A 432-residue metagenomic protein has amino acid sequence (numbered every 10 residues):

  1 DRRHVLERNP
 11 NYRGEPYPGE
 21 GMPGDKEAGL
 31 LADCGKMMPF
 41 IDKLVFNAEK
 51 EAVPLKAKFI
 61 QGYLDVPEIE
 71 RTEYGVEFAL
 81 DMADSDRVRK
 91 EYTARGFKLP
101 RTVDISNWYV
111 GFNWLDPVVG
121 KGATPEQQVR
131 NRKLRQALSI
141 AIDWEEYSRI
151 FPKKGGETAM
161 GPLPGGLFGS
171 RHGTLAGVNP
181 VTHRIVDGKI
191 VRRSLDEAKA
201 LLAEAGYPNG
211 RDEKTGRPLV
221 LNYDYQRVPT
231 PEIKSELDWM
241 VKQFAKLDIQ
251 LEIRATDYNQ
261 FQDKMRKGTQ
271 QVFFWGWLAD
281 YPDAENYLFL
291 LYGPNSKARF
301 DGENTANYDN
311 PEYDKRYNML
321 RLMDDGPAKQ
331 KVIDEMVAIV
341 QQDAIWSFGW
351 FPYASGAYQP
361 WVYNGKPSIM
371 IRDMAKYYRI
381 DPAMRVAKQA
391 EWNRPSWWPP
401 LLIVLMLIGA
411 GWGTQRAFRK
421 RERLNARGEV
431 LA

Functional and structural regions predicted by a protein language model:
D1-V45, E51-P54, L195-D196, A200-L201 (+1 more regions): Gly/Pro-rich hinge or "lid" segments in bacterial periplasmic/extracellular proteins
R3-V5, A32-D33, V45-V119, E145 (+1 more regions): Extracellular/periplasmic solute-recognition and catalytic clefts
H4-V5, I41-N47, R217-V228, E252: Short, well-ordered beta-strand elements
A94-G96, V103, Q127, R132-Q136 (+10 more regions): Extracytoplasmic/peripheral linker and loop segments enriched in polar/acidic and small residues with frequent Thr/Pro
E157-A205, R227-E236: Structural transition elements
Y358-R394: Long beta-strand-rich cores associated with HINT superfamily self-processing modules
L405-K420: Alpha-helical transmembrane segments
E422-A432: Cytoplasmic C-terminal tails of single-pass
